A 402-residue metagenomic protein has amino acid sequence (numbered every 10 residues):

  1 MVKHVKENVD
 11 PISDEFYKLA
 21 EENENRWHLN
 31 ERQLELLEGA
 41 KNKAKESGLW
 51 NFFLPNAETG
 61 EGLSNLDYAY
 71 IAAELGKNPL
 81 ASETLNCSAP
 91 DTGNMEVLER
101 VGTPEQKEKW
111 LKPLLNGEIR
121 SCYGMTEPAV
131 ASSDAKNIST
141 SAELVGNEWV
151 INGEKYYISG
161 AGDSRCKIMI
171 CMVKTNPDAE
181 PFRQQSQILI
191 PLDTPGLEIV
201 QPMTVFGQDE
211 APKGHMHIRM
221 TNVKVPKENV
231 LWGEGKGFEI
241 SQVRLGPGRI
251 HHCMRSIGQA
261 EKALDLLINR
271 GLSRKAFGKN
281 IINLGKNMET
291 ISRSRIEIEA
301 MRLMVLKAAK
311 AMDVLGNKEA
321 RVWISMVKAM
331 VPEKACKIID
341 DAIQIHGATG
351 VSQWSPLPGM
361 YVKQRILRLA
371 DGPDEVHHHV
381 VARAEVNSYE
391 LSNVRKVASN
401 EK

Functional and structural regions predicted by a protein language model:
M1-S82, S88, V101-Q106, P113-E118 (+4 more regions): Alpha-helical interface subdomain recognition
S88-M95: Short, conserved phosphate-binding/catalytic loop or strand-edge motifs used in phosphoryl-/nucleotidyl-transfer
M95-V101, Y123-G124, D178: Flexible, glycine-rich active-site loops centered on histidine and acidic residues that chelate a metal or position
G117-T126, I170: A short, Trp-centered hydrophobic/proline-enriched beta-strand micro-motif
A129-S133, S159-S164, P177-A179, V205-G214: Short Gly/Pro-enriched turn/cap motifs at secondary-structure boundaries
N137, P195-K224: Flexible, small-/acidic-enriched active-site or ligand-binding loops
S139-S141: Short, surface-exposed charged micro-motifs
E148, N152-V200: A short core secondary-structure module
